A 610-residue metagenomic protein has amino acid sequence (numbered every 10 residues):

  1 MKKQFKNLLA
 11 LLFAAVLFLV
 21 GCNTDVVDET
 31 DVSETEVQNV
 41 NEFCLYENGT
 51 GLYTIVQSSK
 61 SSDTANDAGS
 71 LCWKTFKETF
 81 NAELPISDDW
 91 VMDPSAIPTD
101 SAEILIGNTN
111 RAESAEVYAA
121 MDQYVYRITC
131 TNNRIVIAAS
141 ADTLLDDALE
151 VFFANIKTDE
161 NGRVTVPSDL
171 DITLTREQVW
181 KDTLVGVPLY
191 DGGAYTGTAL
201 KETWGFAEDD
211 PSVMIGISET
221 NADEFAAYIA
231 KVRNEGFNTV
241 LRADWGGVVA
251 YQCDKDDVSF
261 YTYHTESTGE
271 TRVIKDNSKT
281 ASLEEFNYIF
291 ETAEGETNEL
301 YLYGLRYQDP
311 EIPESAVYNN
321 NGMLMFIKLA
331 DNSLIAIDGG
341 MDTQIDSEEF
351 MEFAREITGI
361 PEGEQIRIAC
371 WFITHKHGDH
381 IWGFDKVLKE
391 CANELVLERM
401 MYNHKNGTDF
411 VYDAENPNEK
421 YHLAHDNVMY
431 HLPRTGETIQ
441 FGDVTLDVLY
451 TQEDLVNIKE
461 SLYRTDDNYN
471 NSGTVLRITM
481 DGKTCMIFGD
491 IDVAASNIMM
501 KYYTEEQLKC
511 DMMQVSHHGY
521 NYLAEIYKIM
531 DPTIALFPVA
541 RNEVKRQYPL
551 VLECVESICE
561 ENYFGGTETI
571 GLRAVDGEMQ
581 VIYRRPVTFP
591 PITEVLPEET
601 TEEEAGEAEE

Functional and structural regions predicted by a protein language model:
M1-L9: Bacterial N-terminal signal peptides that target proteins for export
F18-G21: C-terminal motif of bacterial Sec signal peptides marking the signal peptidase cleavage site
N23-D25: Bacterial signal peptide processing site
V32-K181: Solvent-exposed alpha-helical segments and adjacent loops that form catalytic or protein-interaction surfaces
V179-Y288: An acidic-aromatic pocket/loop used at catalytic or ligand-binding sites
A281-I366, L432-K509, A574-E610: Core dinuclear metal-dependent hydrolase active-site scaffold
N332-S333, Q344-Y402, Y502-Y520, D531-A535: Active-site metal-binding motif and surrounding structural segment of the metallo-beta-lactamase
E394, R399-M401, K405-L455, D467-N470 (+2 more regions): Binuclear metal-ion centers of metallo-dependent hydrolases, dominated by the metallo-beta-lactamase
